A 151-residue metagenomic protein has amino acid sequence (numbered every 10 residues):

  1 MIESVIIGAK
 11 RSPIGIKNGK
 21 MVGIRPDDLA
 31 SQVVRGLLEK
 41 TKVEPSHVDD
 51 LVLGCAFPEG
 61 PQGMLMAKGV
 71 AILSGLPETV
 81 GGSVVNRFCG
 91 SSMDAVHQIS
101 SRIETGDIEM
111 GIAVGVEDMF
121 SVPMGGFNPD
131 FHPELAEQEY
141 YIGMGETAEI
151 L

Functional and structural regions predicted by a protein language model:
M1-V80, V114-L151: Conserved "HGTGT" condensation-loop signature of ketosynthase/thiolase-family condensing enzymes that catalyze
V85-V116: Active-site-proximal alpha-helical scaffold in enzymes
